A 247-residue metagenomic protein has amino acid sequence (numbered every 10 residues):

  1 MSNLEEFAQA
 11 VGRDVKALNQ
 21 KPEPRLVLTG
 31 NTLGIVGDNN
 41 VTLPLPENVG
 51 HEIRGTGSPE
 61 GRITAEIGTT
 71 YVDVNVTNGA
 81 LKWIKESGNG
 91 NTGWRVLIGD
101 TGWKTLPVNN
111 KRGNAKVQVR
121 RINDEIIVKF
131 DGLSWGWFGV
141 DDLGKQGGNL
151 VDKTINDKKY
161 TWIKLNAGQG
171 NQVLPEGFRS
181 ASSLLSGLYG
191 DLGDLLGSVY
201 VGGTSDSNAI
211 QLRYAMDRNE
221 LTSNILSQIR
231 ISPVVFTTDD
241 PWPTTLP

Functional and structural regions predicted by a protein language model:
M1-N19, P247: Short, intrinsically disordered N-terminal pre-domain segments
V15-L26, E47-T77: Extracellular/surface-exposed low-complexity repeats and stalk/linker segments enriched in Gly/Pro and small polar
E23, G30, D38-N40, E60 (+5 more regions): Surface-exposed or flexible loop/turn and strand-edge residues in extracellular/cell-surface modules
I35-N48, T69-G99, I126-V128: Short, surface-exposed terminal/edge motifs of secreted or surface/virion proteins that either
G37-D38, L133-K145: Short, cysteine-centered beta-strand-loop-beta hairpins and adjacent loop/turn segments enriched in charged/polar
N75-G79, E86-T92, G132-W137, G177-S182 (+1 more regions): Acidic glycine-/aspartate-rich tracts in secreted/extracellular proteins
V96-E125: Terminal (often C-terminal
R112-K116, R121, G139-K145, D152-P247: Extracellular jelly-roll beta-sandwich "head" domains, especially the C-terminal globular C1q domain
